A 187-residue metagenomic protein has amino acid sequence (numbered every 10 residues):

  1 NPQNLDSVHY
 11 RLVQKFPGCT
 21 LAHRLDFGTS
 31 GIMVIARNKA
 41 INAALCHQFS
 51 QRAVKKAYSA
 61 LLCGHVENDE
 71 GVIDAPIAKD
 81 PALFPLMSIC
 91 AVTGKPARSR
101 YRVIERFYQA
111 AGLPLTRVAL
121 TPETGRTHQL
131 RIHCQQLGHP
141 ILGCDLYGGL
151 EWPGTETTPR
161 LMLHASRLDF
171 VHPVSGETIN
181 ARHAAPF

Functional and structural regions predicted by a protein language model:
N1-R98, E105-L115, R182: RNA pseudouridine synthases
H23, V118, L142-C144: Thr-Gly-centered strand-to-loop micro-motif
V34, A60, Y101, L130 (+2 more regions): Residue-level signal for inorganic ion chemistry
K39, E123-T124: Loop/turn elements at beta-strand to alpha-helix junctions within RNA-recognition modules
L45, T116, R126-C134: Short beta-strand segments enriched for Tyr within beta-sheet-rich domains, predominantly fibronectin type III
C63, A119-E123: A structural micro-motif recognizing beta-strand termini and the immediately following turn/loop segments
A91, R98, P122, H172-P173: Short, acidic, Ser/Thr-enriched surface-loop or helix-capping motifs
K95, A110-A111, R131-F187: Pseudouridine synthases involved in rRNA/tRNA modification
